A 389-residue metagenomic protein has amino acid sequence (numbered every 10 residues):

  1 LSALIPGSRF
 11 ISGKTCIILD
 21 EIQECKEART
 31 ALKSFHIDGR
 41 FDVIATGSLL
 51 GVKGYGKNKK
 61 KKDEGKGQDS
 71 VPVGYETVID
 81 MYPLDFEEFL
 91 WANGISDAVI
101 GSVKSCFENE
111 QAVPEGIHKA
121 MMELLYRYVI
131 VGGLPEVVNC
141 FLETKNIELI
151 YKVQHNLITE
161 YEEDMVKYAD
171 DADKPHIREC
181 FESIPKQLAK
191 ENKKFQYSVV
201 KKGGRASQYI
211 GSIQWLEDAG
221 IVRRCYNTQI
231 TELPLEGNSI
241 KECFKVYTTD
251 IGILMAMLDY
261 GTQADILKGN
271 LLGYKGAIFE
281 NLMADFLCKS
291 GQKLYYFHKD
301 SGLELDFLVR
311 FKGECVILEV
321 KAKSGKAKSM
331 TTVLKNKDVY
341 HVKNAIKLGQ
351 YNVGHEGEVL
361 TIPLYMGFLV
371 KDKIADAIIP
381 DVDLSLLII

Functional and structural regions predicted by a protein language model:
L1-R9: Conserved NTP-binding/hydrolysis module of P-loop NTPases
R9-A28: Conserved P-loop NTPase "ATPase switch" module shared by AAA+ and STAND
I22-L32, G54-K57: Conserved ATPase-coupling elements of RecA-like P-loop NTPase cores
R29-G51: Conserved catalytic/switch belt of AAA+ P-loop NTPases
G47, K53-A189: Interdomain motor-coupling "hinge/lid" segment immediately C-terminal to the ATP-binding subdomain of NTP-driven enzymes
N139-K312: Accessory nucleic acid-recognition modules appended to NTPase machines
A322-Y365: Catalytic cores of nucleic-acid endonucleases
N352-I389: Domain-level recognition of nuclease-like catalytic cores that cleave nucleotide substrates
